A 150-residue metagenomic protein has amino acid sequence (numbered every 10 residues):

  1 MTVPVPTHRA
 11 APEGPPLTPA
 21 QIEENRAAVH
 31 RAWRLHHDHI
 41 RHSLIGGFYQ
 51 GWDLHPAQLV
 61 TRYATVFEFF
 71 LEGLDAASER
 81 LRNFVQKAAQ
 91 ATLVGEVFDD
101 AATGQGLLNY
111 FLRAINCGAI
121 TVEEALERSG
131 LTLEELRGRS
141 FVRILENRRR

Functional and structural regions predicted by a protein language model:
M1-R150: Expand to "…catalyze enediolate/carbanion chemistry for C-C bond making/breaking, isomerization, decarboxylation
